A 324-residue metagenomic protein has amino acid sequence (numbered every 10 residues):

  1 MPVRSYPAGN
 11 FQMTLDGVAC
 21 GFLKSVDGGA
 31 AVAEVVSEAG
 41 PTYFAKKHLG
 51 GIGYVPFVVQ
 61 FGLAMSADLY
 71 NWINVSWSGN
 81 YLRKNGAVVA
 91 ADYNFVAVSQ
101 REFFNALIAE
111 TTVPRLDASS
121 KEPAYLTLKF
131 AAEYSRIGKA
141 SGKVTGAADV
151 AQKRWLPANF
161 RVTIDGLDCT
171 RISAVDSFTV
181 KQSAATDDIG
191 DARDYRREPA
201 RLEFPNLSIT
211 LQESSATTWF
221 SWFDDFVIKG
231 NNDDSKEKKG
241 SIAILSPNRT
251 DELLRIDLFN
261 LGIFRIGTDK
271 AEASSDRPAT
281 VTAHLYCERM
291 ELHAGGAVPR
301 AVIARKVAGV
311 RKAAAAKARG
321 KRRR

Functional and structural regions predicted by a protein language model:
M1-R324: Glycine-rich, low-complexity intrinsically disordered segments
